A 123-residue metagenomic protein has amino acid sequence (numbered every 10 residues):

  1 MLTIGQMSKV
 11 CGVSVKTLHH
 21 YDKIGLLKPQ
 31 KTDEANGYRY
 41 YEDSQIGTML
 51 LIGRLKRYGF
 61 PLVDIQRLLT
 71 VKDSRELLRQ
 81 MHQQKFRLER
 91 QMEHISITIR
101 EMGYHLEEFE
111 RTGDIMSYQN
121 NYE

Functional and structural regions predicted by a protein language model:
M1-L62: Basic helix-turn-helix/winged-helix DNA-binding cores and closely related short helical interaction motifs
D33, Y122-E123: Short, ordered beta-strand-loop transition motifs
G53, Y58, R67-N121: Short, charged amphipathic alpha-helical surface segments
